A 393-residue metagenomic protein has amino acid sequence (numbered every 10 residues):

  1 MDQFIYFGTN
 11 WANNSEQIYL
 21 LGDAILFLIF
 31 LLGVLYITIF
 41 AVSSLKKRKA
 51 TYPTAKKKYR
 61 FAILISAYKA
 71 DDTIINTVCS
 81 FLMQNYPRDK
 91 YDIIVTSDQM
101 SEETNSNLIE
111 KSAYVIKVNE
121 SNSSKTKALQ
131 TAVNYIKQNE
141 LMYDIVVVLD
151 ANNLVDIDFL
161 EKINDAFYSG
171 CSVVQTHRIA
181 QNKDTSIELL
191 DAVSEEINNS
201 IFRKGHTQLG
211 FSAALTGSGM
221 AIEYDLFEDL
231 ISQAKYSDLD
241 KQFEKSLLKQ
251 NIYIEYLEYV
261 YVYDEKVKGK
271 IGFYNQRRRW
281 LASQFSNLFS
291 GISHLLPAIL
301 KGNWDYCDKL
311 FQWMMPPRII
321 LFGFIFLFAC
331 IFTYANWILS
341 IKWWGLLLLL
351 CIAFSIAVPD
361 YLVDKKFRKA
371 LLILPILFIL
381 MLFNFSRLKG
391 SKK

Functional and structural regions predicted by a protein language model:
M1-K57, Y361, M381: N-terminal membrane-anchoring/stem segments of glycan-assembly enzymes
V42-S44, P53-A55, Q312-K392: Membrane-embedded multi-pass helical conduit in multi-pass membrane proteins, especially envelope-biosynthetic
Y59-A62, D92, Q242: Cell-envelope/extracellular polymer assembly enzymes that use nucleotide-activated donors
C79-K90: Short, acidic, metal-binding catalytic loop of nucleotide-sugar glycosyltransferases
S97-N105, N119-N122, L154: A conserved acidic beta->alpha catalytic loop
S124-I136, I157-K235, R278, F285 (+1 more regions): Long helical/loop segments within the catalytic core of UDP-sugar-dependent glycosyltransferases, especially the large
E140-L154: Short beta-strand-to-loop acidic/aromatic patch adjacent to the donor-nucleotide binding site
S237-F243: Acidic donor-binding loop at a coil-to-helix junction in glycosyltransferase catalytic cores that engages
